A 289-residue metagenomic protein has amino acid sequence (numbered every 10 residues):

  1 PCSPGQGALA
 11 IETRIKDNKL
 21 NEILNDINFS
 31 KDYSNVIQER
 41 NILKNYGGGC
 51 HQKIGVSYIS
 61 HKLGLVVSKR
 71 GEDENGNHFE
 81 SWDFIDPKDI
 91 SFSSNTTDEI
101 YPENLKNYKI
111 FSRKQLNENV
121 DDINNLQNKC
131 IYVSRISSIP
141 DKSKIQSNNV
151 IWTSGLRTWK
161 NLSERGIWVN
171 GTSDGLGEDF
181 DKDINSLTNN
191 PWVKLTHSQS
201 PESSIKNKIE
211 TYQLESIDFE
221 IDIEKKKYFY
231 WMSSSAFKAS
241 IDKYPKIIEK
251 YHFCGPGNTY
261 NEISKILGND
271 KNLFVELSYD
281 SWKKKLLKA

Functional and structural regions predicted by a protein language model:
P1-T97: Small-molecule-sensing regulatory modules
N75-A289: Signature of uroporphyrinogen-III synthase
